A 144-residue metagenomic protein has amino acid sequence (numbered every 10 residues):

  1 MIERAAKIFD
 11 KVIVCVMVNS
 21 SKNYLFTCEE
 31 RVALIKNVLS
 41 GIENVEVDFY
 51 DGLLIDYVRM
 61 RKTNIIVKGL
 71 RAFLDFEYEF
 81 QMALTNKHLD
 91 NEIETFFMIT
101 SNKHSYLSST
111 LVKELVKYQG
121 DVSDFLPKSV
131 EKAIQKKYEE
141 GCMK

Functional and structural regions predicted by a protein language model:
M1-K144: Nucleotidyltransferase catalytic core that binds NTPs
